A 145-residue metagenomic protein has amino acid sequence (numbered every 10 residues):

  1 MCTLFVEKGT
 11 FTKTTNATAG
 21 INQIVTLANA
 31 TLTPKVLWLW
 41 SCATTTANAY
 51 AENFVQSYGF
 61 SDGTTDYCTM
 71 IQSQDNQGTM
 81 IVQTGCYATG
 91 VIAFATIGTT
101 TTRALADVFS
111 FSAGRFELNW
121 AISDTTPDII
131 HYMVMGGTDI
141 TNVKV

Functional and structural regions predicted by a protein language model:
M1-V145: Surface-exposed molecular-recognition determinants
